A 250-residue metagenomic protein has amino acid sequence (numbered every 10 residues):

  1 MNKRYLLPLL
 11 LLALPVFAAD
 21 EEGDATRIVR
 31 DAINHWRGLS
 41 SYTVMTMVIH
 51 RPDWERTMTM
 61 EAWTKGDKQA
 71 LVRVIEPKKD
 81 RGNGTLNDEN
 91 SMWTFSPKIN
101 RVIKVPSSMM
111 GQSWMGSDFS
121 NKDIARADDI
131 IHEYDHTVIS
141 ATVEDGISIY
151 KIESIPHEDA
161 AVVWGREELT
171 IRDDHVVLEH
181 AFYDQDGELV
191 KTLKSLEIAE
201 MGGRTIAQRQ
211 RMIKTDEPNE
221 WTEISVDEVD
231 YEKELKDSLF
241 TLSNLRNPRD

Functional and structural regions predicted by a protein language model:
M1-L7: Bacterial N-terminal signal peptides that target proteins for export
A13-P15: N-terminal signal peptide c-region/cleavage motif recognized by signal peptidases
A19-Y42, T46-V48, E55-R56, E89-G165 (+3 more regions): Flexible, processing/modification-adjacent segments and terminal tails in exported/periplasmic/extracellular proteins
A32, M60-T64, K194-E200: Extended lipid/amphipathic-ligand handling interfaces
Y42-K79: N-terminal, post-signal-peptide region of Sec/Tat-exported proteins
Q69-A70, M92, V102, V177: Hydrophobic residues embedded in beta-strands of well-ordered beta-sheets
V74, K79-P97: A short mixed-secondary-structure module that forms the rim of ligand-binding clefts
A125, I147-T241: Gly/Pro-enriched, hydrophobic low-complexity segments that function as extracytoplasmic propeptides/linkers
